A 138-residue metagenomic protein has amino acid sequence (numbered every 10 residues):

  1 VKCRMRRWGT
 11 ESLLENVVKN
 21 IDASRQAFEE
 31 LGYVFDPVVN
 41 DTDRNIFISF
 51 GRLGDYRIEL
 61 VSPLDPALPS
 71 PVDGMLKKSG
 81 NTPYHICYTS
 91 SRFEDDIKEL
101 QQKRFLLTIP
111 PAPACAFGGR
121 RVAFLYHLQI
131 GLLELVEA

Functional and structural regions predicted by a protein language model:
C3-N45: Long, hydrophobic N-terminal alpha-helical segment
C3-R4, N40, S49-R52, R57-V61 (+1 more regions): Vicinal oxygen chelate
T10-N20, S49-R52, V72-I97: Vicinal oxygen chelate
S24-A27, D96-L100: Hydrophobic side chains in well-ordered alpha-helices
S24-Q26, V34-D36, I58-L60, L68-P69 (+1 more regions): Short loop/beta submotifs within extracellular cysteine-rich repeat domains
T42-N45, P66-K78, T108-P110, C115-G119: A cross-kingdom feature marking solvent-exposed beta-strand/loop segments within repeated, beta-rich binding/scaffold
